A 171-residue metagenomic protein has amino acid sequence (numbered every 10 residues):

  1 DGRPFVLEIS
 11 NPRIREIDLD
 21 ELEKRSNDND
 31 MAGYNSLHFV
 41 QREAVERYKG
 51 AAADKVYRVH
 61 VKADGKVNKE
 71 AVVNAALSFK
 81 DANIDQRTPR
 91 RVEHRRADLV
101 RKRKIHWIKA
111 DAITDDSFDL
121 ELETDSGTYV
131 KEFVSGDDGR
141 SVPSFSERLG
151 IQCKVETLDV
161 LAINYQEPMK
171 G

Functional and structural regions predicted by a protein language model:
D1-G171: RNA pseudouridine synthases
